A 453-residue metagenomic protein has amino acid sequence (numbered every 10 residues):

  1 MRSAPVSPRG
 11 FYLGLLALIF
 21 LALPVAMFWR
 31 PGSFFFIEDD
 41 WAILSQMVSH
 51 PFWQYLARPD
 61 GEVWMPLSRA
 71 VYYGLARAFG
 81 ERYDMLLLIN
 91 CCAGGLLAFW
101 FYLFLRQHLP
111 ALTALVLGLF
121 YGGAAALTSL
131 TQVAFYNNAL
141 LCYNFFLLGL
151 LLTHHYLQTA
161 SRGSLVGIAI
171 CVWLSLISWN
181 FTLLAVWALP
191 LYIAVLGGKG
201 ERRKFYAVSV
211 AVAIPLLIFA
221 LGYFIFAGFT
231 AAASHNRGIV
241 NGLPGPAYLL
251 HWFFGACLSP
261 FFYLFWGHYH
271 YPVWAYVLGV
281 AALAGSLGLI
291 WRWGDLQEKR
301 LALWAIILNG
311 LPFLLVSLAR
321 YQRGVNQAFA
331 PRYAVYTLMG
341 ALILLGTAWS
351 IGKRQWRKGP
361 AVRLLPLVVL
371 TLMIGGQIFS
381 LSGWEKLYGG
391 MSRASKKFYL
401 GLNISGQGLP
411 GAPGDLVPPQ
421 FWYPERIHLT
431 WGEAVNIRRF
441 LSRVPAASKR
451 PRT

Functional and structural regions predicted by a protein language model:
R9-V63, L67, Y72, R77-V116 (+7 more regions): Intrinsically disordered, polar/acidic, low-complexity terminal segments
F20, Y121, D295-Q322: Transmembrane alpha-helix segments characteristic of polytopic inner-membrane glycan-assembly/cell-envelope
F34, D60, W64, M85-C92 (+3 more regions): Membrane-embedded glycan-lipid processing machinery
G94, A139-L150, A188-L189, A334-A341: Hydrophobic core segments of transmembrane alpha-helices in multi-pass, intramembrane catalytic enzymes
T113-L130, L140-F146, I168-A169: Membrane-embedded helix bundles of polyisoprenyl
L141, F146-L165: Membrane-interface transmembrane helices that cradle and orient dolichyl/undecaprenyl
S164-N180, A185-P190: Membrane-interface alpha helices of multi-pass inner-membrane proteins
V325-S350: Hydrophobic/aromatic-rich transmembrane helices and adjacent perimembrane loops
